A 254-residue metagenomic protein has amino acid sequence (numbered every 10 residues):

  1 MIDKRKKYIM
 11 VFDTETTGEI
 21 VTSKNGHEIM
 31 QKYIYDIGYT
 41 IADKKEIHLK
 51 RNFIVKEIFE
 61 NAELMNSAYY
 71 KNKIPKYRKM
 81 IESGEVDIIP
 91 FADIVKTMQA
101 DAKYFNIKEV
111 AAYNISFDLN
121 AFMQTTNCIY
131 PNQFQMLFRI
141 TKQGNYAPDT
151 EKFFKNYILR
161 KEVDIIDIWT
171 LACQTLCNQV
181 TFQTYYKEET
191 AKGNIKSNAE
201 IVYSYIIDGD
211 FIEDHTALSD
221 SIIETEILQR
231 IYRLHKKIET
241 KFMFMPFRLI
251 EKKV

Functional and structural regions predicted by a protein language model:
M1-R5, E251-V254: Short, Lys/Arg-enriched, disordered terminal segments
I2-T125: Conserved non-catalytic scaffold segment of RNase H-like nuclease domains
T14-G18, T170, I223: Short, glycine/acidic-enriched loop or turn micro-motifs at the edges of active sites
E19-V21, C173, E226: Conserved protein kinase catalytic core
F59-E60, M65-K79, N156, E162-S221: Active-site-proximal helix-loop-helix substrate-binding element of RNase H-like nuclease domains
M80-E85, Q133-F134, G209-D214, I238: Short, polar/flexible loop-turn hinges at active-site or ligand-entry regions and domain interfaces
E109-S116, N120-A121, F182-V254: Acidic, Mg2+-coordinating catalytic module of metal-dependent nucleases/exonucleases that use a two-metal-ion mechanism
S116-D164: Substrate-recognition/cap helix-loop segment adjacent to the acidic, metal-dependent catalytic center of Asp-based
